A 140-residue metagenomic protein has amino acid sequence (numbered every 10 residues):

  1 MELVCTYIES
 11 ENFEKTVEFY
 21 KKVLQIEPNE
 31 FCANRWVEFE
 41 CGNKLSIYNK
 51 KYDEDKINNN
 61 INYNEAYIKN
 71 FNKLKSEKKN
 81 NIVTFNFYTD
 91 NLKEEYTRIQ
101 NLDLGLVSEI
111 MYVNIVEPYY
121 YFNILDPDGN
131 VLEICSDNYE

Functional and structural regions predicted by a protein language model:
M1-E2, S76-I82, V116: Short glycine-enriched loop/turn motifs at secondary-structure junctions
M1-V17, V83-F85, C135-E140: N-terminal beta-strand motif that seeds the catalytic metal site of vicinal oxygen chelate
E14-E27: Amphipathic alpha-helical segments
E18-F19, K93-R98: Short amphipathic alpha-helices within nucleic acid-binding modules
L24-F31, L106-I110: Short secondary-structure junctions
E27-K79, V131-S136: Conserved short beta-strand elements that form part of the metal-binding/catalytic scaffold of enzyme active sites
A33-R35, N81, I115-Y120: Short acidic/glycine-enriched loop/turn segments that link adjacent beta-strands
F87, Y96-E140: Vicinal oxygen chelate
